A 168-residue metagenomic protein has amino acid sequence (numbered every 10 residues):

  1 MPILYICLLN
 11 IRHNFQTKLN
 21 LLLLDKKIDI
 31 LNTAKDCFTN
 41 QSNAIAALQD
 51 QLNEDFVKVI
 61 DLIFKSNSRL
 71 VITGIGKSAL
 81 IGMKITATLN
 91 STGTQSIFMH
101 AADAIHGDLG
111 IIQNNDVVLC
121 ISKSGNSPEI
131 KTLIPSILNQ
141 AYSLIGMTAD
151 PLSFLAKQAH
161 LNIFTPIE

Functional and structural regions predicted by a protein language model:
L23-K65: An N-terminal, well-structured beta->alpha segment
F64, S68-E168: Glycine-rich phosphate-binding loops that contact phosphosugars or nucleotide phosphates
